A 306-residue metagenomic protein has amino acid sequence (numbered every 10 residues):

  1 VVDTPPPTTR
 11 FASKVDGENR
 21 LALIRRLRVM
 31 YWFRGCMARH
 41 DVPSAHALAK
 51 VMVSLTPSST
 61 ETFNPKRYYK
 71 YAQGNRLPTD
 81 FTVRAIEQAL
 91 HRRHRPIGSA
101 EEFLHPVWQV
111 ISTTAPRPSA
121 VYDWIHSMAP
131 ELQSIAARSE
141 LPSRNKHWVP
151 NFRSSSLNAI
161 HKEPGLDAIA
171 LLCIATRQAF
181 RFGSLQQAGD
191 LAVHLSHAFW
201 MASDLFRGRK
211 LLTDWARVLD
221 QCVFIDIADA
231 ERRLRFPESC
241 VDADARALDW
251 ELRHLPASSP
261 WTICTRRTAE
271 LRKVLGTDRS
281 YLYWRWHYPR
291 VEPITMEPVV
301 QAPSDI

Functional and structural regions predicted by a protein language model:
V1-L55: A short, Lys/Arg-rich alpha-helix, primarily the initiator
T9-I24, R28-Y31, S156-I160, C173-G183 (+1 more regions): Ser/Thr/Pro-rich, acidic low-complexity intrinsically disordered regulatory segments
R20, V53-R84: Recognition helix of helix-turn-helix/homeodomain-like DNA-binding domains that insert into the DNA major groove
P78-E102: DNA major-groove recognition helix of helix-turn-helix/homeodomain DNA-binding modules
E87, H126-A129, Q133-A136, S196 (+6 more regions): Residue-level detector of alpha-helical secondary structure
H105-L191: Helix-turn-helix/homeodomain-like alpha-helical modules used for DNA recognition and transcription-factor dimerization
A188, A192-G208, L212-A230, P237-S239: Preference for solvent-exposed, low-hydrophobicity sequence contexts
R233-I306: Charge-dense, extended regions
